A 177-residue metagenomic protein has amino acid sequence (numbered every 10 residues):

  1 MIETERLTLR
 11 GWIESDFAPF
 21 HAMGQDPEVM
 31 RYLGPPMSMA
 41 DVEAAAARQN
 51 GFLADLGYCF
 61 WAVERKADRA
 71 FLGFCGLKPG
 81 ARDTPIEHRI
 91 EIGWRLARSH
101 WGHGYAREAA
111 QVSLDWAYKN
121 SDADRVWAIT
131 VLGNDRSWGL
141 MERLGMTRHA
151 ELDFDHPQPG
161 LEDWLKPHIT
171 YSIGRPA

Functional and structural regions predicted by a protein language model:
M1-Y32, E64-A177: Acyl-donor (CoA/ACP) binding surface of acyl/acetyltransferases
M37: Short glycine-enriched, charge-decorated loop/helix-capping segments at active-site entrances that position
R48-Q49, W116: A generic secondary-structure signal
Q49-A62: A short helix-loop-beta-strand connector motif used in the catalytic cores of GNAT acetyltransferases and, in some
